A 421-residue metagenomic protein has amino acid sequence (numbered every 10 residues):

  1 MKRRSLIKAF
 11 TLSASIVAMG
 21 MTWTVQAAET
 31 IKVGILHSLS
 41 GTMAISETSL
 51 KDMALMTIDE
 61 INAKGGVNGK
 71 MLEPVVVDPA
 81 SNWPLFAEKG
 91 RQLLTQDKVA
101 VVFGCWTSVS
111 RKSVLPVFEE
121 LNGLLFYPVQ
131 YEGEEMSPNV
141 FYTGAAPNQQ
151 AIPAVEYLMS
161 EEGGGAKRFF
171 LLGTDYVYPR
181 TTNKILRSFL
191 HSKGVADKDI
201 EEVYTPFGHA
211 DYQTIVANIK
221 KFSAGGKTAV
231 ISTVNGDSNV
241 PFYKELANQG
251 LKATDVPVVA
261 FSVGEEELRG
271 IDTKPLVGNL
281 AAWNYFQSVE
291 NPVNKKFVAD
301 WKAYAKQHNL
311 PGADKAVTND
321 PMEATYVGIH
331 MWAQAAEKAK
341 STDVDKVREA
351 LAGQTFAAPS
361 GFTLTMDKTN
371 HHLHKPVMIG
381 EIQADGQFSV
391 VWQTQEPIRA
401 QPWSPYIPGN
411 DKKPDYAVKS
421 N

Functional and structural regions predicted by a protein language model:
R3-I7: N-terminal export leaders
A28, D52-P74, G164, S192-D197: Signal peptide-proximal N-terminal region of secreted/periplasmic/extracellular or secretory-lumen proteins
G34-M53, V77-P84, W106-V109, D175-R180 (+2 more regions): Extracytoplasmic "Venus flytrap"
I45-D52, K64-E135, T143, Y204-Q213 (+2 more regions): Beta-alpha junction/loop-to-helix N-cap segments that form part of ligand/metal-binding clefts
P79, E132, K252-L276, R348-F356: Venus flytrap/periplasmic-binding-protein-like
E88, E132, N139-Q249, P292 (+1 more regions): Extracellular/periplasmic Venus flytrap/periplasmic-binding protein
L93-C105, F126-P128, R168-G173, G225-G236 (+4 more regions): Periplasmic-binding protein-like
K306-M322, M331-Q401, P405-Y406, V418-N421: Segments of small-molecule ligand-sensing domains
